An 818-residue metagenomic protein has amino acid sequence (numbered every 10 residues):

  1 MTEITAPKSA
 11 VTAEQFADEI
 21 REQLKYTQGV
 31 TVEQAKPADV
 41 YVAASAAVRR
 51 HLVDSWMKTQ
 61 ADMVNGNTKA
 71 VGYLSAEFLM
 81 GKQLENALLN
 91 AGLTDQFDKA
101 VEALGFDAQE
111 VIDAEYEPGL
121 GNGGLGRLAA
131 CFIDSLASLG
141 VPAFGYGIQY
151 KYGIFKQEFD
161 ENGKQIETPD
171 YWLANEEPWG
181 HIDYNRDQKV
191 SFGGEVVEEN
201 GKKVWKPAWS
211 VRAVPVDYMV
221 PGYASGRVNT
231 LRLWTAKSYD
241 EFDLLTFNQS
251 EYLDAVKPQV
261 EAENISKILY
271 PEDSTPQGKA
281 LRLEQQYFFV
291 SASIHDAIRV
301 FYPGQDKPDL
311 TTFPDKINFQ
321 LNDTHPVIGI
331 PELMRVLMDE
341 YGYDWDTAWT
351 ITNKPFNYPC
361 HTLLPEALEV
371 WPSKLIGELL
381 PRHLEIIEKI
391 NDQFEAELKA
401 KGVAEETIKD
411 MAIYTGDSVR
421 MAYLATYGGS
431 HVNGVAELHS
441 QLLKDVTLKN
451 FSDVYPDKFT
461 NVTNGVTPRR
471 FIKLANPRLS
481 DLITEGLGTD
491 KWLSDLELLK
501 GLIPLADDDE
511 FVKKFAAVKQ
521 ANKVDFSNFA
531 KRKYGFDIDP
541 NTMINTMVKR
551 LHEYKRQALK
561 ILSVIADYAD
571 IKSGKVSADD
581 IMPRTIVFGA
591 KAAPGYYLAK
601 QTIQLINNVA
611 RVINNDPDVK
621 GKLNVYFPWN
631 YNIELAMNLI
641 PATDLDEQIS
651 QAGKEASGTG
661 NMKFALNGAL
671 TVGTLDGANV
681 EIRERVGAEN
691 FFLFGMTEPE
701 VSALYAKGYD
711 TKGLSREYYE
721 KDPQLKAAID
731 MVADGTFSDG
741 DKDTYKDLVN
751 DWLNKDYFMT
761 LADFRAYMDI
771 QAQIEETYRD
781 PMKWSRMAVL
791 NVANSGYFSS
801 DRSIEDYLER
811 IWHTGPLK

Functional and structural regions predicted by a protein language model:
M1-K818: A conserved ligand/cofactor-binding region detector
